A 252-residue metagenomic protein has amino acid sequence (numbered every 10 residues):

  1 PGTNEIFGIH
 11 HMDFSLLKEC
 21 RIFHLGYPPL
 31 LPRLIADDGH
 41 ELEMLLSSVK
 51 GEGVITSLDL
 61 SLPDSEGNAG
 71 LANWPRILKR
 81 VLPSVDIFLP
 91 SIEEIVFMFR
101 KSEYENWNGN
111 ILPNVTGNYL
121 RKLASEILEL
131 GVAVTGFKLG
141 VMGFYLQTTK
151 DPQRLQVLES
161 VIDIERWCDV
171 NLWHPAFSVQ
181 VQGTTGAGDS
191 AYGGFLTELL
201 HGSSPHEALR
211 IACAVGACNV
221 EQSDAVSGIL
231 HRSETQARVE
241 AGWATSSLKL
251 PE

Functional and structural regions predicted by a protein language model:
P1-F177, V226, L230-E252: Ribokinase/PfkB-type carbohydrate-kinase core domain
V96-F97, Q182-P205, L209: Short, small-residue alpha-helix embedded
F99, L199-L200, N219-V220, V239: Hydrophobic residues in alpha-helical segments
M142, G193, C218: Glycine-centered loop/turn positions within well-structured domains that cap or flank conserved ligand/cofactor-binding
C218-S227: Short arginine-rich
